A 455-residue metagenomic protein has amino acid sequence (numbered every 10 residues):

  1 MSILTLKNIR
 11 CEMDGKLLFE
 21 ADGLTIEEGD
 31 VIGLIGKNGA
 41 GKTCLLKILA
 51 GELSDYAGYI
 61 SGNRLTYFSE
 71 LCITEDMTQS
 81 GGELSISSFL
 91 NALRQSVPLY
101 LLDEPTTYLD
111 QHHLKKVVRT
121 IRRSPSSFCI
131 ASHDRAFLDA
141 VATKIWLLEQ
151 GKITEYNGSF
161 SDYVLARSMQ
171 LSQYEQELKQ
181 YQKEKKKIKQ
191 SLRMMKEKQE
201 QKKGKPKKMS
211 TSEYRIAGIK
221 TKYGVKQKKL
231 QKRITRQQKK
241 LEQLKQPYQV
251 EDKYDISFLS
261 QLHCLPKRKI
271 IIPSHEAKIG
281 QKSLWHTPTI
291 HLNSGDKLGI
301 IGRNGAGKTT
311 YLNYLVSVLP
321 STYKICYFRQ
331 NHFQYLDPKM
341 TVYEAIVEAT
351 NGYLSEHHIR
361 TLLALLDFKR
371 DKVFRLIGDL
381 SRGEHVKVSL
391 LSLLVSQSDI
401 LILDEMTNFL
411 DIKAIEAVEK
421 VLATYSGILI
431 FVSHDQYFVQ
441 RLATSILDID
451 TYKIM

Functional and structural regions predicted by a protein language model:
M1-M13, G81, A166-Q281: Coupling and communication elements adjacent to P-loop NTPase active sites across diverse families
M1-Y174, C264-M455: ABC ATP-binding cassette signature C-motif
